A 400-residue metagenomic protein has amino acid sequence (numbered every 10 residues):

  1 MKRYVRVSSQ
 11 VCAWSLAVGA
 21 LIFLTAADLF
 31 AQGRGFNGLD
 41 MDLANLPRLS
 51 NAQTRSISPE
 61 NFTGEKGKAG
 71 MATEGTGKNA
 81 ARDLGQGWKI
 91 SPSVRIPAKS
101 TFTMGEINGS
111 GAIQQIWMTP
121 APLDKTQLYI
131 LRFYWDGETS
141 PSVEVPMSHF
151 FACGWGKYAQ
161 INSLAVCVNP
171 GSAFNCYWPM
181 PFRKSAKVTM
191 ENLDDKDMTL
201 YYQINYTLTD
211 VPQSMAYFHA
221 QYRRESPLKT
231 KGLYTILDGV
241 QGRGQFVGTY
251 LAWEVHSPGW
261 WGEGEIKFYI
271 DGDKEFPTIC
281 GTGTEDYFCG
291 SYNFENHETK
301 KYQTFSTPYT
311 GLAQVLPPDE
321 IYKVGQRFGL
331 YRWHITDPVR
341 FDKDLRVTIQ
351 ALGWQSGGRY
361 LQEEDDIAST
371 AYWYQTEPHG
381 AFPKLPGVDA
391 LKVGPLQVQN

Functional and structural regions predicted by a protein language model:
M1-K2, A31-Q32: Initiator methionine at the very start of the polypeptide chain
K2-L16: Bacterial N-terminal signal peptides that target proteins for export
C12-D28: Bacterial N-terminal signal peptides
Q32-N400: Beta-strand-centric surfaces of beta-sandwich/beta-rich domains
